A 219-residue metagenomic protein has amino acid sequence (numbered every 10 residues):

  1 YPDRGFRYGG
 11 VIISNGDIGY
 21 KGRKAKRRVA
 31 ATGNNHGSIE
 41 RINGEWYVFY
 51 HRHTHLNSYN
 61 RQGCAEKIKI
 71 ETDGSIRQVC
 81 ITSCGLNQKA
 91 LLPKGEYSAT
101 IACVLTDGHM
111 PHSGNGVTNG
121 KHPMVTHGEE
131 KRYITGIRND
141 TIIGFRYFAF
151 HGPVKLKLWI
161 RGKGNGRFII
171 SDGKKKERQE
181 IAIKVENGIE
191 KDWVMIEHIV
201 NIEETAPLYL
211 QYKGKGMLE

Functional and structural regions predicted by a protein language model:
Y1-E219: Carbohydrate-active catalytic/glycan-binding domains of CAZyme proteins, especially the secreted or lumenal ectodomains
